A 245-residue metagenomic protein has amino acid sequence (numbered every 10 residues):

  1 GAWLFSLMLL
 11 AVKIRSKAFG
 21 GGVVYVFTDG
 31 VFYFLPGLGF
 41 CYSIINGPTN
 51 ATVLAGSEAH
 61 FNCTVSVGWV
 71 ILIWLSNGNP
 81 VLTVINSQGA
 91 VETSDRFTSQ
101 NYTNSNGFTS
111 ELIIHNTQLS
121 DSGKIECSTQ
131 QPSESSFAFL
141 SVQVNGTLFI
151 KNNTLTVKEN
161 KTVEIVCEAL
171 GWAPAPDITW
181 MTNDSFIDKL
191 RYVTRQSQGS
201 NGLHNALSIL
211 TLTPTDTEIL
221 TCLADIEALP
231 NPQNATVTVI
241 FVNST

Functional and structural regions predicted by a protein language model:
G1-P48: N-terminal Sec-dependent signal peptide, specifically the hydrophobic helical h-region
N46-N50, I150-T154: Surface-exposed, proline-enriched loop/turn segments that connect beta strands in immunoglobulin-like
A51-A55, L155-K161, G171: Short, solvent-exposed loop/linker segments at the N-terminal edge of repeated beta-sheet extracellular domains
A51-T52, T93-S120, V193-P232, T236-F241: Extracellular beta-strand/loop-rich beta-sandwich domains predominantly from IgSF
A59, D121-S128, V163-I165, D216-D225: Conserved Ig-like domain signature around the intradomain disulfide
H60-S66, E164-L170: Short edge beta-strand/loop segments characteristic of extracellular beta-sandwich folds
S66-T98, A173-R191: N-terminal V-set
K124-N145, T221-S244: Extracellular/luminal immunoglobulin-like beta-sandwich modules
